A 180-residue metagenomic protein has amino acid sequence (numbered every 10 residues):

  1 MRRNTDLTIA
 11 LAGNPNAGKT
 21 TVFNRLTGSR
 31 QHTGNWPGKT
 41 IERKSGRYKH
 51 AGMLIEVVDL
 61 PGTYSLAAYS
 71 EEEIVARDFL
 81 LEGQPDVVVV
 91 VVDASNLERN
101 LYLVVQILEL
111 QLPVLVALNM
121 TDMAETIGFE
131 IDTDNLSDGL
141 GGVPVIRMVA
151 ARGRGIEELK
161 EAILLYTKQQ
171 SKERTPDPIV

Functional and structural regions predicted by a protein language model:
M1-S65, G83: Conserved G1/Walker A P-loop phosphate-binding module
V22-F23, I41, D59, A76 (+4 more regions): Residue-level signature of catalytic and energy-coupling elements of molecular machines, predominantly ATP/GTP-dependent
T27, S65, L80-L81, L108 (+3 more regions): Signal for well-folded cores of large energy- and translation-related assemblies
S29, G38, G62-T63, A94-E98 (+2 more regions): Conserved nucleotide-binding/hydrolysis micro-motifs of P-loop NTPases
P37, I41, E56, A68 (+6 more regions): Helical mechanochemical/support elements of P-loop NTPase systems and associated helical scaffolds
K49-G52, V75-V145: Conserved C-terminal guanine-recognition region of P-loop GTPase G domains, centered on the G4
D122-P176: Canonical P-loop GTPase G-domain recognition
I179-V180: Flexible inter-domain linker/hinge segments
